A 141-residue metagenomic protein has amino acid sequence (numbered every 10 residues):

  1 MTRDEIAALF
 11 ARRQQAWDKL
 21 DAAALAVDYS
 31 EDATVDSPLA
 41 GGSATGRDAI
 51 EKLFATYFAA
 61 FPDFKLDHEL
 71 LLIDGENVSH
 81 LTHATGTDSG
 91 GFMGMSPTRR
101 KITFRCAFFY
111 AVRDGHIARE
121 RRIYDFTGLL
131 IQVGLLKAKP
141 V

Functional and structural regions predicted by a protein language model:
M1-V141: C-terminal and inter-domain tail/linker signature
